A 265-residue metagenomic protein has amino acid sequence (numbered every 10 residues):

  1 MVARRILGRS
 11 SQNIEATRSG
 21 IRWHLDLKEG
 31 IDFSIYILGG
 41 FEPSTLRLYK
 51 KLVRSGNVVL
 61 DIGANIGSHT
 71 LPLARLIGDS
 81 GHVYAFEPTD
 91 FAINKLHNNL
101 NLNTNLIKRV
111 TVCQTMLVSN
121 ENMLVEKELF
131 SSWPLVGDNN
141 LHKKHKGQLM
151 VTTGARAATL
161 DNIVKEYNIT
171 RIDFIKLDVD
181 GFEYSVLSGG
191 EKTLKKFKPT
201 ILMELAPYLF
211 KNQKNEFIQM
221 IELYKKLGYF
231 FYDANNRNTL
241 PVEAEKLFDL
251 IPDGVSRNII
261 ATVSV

Functional and structural regions predicted by a protein language model:
M1-V265: Phosphate/nucleotide-binding beta-alpha loop and adjacent structural elements of enzyme active sites
